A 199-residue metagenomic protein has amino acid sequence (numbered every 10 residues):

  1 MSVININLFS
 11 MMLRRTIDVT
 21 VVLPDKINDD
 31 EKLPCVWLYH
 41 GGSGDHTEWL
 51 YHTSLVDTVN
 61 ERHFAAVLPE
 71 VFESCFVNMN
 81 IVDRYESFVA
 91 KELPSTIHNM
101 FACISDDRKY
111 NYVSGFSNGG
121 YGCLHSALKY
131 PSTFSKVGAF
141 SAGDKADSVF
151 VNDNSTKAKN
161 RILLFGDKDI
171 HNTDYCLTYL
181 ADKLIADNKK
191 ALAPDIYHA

Functional and structural regions predicted by a protein language model:
M1-A199: Non-catalytic cap/lid and distal C-terminal segments of serine-dependent acyl enzymes
